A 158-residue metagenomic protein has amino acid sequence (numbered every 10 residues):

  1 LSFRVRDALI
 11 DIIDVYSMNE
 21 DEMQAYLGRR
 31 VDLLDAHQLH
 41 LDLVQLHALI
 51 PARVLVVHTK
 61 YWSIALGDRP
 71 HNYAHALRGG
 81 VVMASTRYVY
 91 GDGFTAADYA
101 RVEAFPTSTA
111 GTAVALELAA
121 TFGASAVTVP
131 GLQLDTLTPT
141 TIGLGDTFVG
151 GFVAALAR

Functional and structural regions predicted by a protein language model:
L1, D21, K60-W62: Active-site beta-loop-alpha junctions enriched in small/polar residues
F3-A25, R78-V82, T86-A96: Structural recognition of alpha->loop->beta junctions
R29-R158: Conserved phosphate-binding/catalytic region of the ribokinase-like
